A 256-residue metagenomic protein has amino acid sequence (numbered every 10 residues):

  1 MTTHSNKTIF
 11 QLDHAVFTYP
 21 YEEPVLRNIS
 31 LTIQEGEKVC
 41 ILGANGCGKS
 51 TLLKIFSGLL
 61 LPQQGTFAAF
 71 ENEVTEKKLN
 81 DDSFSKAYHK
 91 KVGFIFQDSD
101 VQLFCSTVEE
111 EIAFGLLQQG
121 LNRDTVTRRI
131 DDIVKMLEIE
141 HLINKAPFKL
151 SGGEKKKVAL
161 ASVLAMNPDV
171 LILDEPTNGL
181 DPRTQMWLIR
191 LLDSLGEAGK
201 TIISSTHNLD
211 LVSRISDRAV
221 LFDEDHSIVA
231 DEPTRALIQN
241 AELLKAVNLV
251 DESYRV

Functional and structural regions predicted by a protein language model:
H4-I9, F17-N28: A short, flexible loop at the N-terminus of ABC-type nucleotide-binding domains that lies
S57: Helix-to-loop junction immediately C-terminal to a conserved catalytic motif
D124-L142: Conserved ABC ATPase "signature" region
A146-L150, E154: Conserved ABC ATPase signature
L171-D174: Catalytic Walker B motif of ABC-type/P-loop ATPase nucleotide-binding domains
T206-H207: H-loop/switch region of ABC-family ATPase nucleotide-binding domains
H226-N248: Conserved beta-strand-loop-alpha-helix hinge in the C-terminal portion of ABC ATPase nucleotide-binding domains
